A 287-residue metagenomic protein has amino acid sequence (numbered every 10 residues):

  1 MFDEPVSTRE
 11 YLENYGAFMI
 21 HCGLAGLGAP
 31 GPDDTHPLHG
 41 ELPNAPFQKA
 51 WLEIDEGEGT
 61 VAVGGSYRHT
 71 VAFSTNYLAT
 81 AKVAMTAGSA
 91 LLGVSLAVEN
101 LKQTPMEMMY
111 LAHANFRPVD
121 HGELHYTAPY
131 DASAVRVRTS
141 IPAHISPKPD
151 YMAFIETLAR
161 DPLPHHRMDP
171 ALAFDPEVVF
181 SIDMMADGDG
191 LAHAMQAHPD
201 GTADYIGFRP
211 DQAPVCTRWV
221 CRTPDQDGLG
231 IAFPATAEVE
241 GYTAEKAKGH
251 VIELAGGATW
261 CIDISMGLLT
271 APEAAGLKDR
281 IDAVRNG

Functional and structural regions predicted by a protein language model:
M1-A87, L91-G93, T104-E107, A114-G287: Surface-exposed acidic/polar loop and edge beta-strand patches at domain peripheries
